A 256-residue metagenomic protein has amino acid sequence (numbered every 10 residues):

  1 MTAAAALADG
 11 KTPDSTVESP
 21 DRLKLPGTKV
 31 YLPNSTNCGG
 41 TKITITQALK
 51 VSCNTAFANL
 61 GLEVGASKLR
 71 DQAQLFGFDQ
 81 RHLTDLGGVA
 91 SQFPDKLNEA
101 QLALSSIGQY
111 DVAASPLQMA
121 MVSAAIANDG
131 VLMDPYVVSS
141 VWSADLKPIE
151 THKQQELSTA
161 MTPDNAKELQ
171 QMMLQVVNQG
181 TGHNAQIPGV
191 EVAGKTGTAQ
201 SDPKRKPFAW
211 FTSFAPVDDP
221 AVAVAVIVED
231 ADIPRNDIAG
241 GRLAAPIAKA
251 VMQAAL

Functional and structural regions predicted by a protein language model:
M1-D230, G240: Beta-lactam-recognizing serine transpeptidase/beta-lactamase-like catalytic domain environment
P148-K153, R242-L256: Short, gly/Ser/Thr-rich active-site loops of penicillin-recognizing serine hydrolases
M161, R235-I247: Short alpha-helix boundary/capping segments
